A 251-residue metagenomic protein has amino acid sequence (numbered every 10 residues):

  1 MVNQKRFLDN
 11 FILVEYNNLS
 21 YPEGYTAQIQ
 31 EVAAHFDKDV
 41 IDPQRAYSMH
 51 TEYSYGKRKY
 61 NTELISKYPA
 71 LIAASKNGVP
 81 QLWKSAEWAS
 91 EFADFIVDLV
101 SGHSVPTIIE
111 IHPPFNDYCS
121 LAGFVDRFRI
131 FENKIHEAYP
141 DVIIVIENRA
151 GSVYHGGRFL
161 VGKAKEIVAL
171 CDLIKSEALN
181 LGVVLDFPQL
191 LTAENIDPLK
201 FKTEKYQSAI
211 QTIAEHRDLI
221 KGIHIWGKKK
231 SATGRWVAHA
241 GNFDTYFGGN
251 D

Functional and structural regions predicted by a protein language model:
M1-N10, D42, S75, S90-T107 (+5 more regions): Histidine-acidic metal/acid-base catalytic patches
M1-S90, D94: N-terminal pre-domain/capping segments
N3, S20-E23, Q81, D117 (+2 more regions): N-terminal start-of-chain detector that recognizes signal peptides and the immediate post-cleavage beginning
V14-L19, A33-H35, H50-G56, P114-N116 (+3 more regions): Active-site beta-loop-alpha junctions enriched in small/polar residues
A27-A34, S48, E110, V145 (+2 more regions): Conserved beta-strand positions in the central sheet of alpha/beta enzyme cores
D37, D172-I174, Q211-I213: Short, flexible, glycine/charge-rich loop motifs used to bind or transfer phosphoryl groups or to couple energy/partner
R58-S66, L121, Y154-G162, E194-E204 (+1 more regions): Short, flexible/disordered intra-domain loops and linkers
S66-G182: Active-site acidic/histidine proton-transfer and metal-coordination neighborhood in alpha/beta enzyme cores
